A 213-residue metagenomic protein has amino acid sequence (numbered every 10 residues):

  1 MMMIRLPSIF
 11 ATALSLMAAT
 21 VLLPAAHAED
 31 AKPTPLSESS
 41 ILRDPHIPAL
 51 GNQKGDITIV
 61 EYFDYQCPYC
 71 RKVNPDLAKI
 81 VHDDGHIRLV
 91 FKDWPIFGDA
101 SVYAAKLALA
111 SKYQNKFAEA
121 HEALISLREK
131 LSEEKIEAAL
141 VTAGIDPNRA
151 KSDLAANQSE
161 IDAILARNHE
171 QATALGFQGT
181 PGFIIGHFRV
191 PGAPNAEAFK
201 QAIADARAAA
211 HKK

Functional and structural regions predicted by a protein language model:
M1-M2, L16: Residue-level detector of intrinsically disordered terminal segments
I4-L6, E29, A138-K213: C-terminal cap of thioredoxin/glutaredoxin-like
A11-V21: Bacterial N-terminal signal peptides
P24-D30: Boundary at the C-terminal end of the N-terminal hydrophobic targeting segment
D30-S40: N-terminal low-complexity, Pro/Thr/Ser-rich intrinsically disordered segments that act as propeptides or flexible
L36-E38, Q53, P68, N74: Hydrophobic, well-ordered secondary-structure scaffolds
S39-I57, V81: A short beta-strand-turn-helix
T58-Q66, R71-A143, L175-Q178, A204-A209 (+1 more regions): Structural alpha/beta surface segment adjacent to cysteine/selenocysteine redox centers across thiol/disulfide enzymes
